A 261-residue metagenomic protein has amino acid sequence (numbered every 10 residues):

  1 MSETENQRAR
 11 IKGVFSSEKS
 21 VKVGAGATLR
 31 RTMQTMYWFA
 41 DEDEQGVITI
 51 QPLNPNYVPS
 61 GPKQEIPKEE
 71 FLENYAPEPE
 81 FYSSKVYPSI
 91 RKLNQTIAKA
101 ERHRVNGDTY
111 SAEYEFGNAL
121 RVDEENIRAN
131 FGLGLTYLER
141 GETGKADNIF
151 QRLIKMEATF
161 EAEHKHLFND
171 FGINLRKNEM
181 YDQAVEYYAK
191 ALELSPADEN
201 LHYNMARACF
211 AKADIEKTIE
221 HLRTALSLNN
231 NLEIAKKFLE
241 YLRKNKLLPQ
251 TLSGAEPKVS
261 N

Functional and structural regions predicted by a protein language model:
M1-E101, V105-N118, V122, K145: Long, contiguous interaction/recruitment modules in multidomain scaffold/adaptor proteins
L93, I127-R128, E161-K165, E199-N200 (+1 more regions): Helix-start (N-cap) detector for alpha-helical repeat units in TPR-like alpha-solenoids, especially tetratricopeptide
R104, L138, N169, I173-R176 (+2 more regions): Position-specific recognition of the canonical hydrophobic site in helix A of tetratricopeptide repeat
